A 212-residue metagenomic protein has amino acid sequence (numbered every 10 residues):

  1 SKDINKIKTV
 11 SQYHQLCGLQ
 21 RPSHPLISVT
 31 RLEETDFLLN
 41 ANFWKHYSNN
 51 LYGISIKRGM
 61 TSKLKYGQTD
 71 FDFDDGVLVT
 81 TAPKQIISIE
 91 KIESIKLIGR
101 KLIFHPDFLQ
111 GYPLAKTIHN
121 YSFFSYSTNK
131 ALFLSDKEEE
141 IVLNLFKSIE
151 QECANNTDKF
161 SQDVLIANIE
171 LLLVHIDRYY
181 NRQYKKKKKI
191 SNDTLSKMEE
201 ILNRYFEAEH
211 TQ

Functional and structural regions predicted by a protein language model:
S1-K65, T69-F71: Generic protein-terminus/edge-of-domain signal
G53, I141, L145-S148, N168 (+1 more regions): Amphipathic, well-ordered alpha-helical segments in soluble domains
R58, D74, P83: A cytosolic small-molecule/anion-sensing beta-strand core signal
K63-K65, I87-S94: Short beta-strand His + acidic residue motifs that chelate non-heme Fe in jelly-roll/DSBH and cupin folds
Q68-T80: Short acidic-glycine-tyrosine-enriched beta hairpin
V79, P83-E90, L109-Q110: Histidine-centered metal-chelating micro-motifs
I92-N155: A hydrophobic/aromatic-rich effector-binding and dimerization subdomain of bacterial HTH-type transcriptional regulators
F133, N156-D163, D177-Q212: Short, Lys/Arg-enriched, Trp-marked, Pro/Gly-tolerant hinge/linker segments that flank
